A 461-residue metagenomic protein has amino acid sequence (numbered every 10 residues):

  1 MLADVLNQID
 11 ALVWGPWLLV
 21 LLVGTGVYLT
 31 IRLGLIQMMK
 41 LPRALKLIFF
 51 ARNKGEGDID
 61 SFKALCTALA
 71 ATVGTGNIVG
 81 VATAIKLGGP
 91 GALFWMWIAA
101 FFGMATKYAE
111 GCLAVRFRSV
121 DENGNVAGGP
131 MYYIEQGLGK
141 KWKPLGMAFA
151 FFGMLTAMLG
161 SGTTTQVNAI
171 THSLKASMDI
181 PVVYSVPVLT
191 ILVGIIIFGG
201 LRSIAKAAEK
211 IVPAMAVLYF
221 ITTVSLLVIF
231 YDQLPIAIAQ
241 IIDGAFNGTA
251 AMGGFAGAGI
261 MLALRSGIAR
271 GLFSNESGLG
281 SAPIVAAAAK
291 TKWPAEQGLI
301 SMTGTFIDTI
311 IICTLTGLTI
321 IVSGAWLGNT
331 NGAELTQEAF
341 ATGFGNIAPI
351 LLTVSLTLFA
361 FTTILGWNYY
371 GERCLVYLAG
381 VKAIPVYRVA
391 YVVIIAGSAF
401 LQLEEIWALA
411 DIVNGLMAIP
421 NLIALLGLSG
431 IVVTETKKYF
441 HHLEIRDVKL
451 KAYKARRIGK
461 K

Functional and structural regions predicted by a protein language model:
M1-T75, I85-A92, G103, A396 (+1 more regions): N-terminal alpha-helical transmembrane segments of multi-pass membrane transport and channel/translocase proteins
L2, L18, L33-Q37, G76-V81 (+7 more regions): Transmembrane helix-loop junctions in multi-pass membrane proteins
D10-R43, K86-G124, L145, I307-C313 (+2 more regions): Extracellular loop-to-transmembrane helix junctions
L21-Y28, R32-L45, V167-L174, P181-I242 (+3 more regions): Membrane-interface loop-to-helix entry segments
T25, L29-T30, F102-G124, M131 (+2 more regions): Helix-loop-helix module between adjacent transmembrane segments
T30, E110-E122, V224-Q240, G248 (+3 more regions): Extracellular/periplasmic helix-exit of transmembrane alpha-helices
L35-S61, T83-I85, G89-L93, W97 (+5 more regions): Flexible loop linkers connecting adjacent transmembrane helices in multi-pass alpha-helical membrane transporters
G55-L87, L113-G137, A148-F151, L155 (+2 more regions): Alpha-helical membrane segments and immediately flanking helix-loop junctions that form or couple to the substrate/ion
